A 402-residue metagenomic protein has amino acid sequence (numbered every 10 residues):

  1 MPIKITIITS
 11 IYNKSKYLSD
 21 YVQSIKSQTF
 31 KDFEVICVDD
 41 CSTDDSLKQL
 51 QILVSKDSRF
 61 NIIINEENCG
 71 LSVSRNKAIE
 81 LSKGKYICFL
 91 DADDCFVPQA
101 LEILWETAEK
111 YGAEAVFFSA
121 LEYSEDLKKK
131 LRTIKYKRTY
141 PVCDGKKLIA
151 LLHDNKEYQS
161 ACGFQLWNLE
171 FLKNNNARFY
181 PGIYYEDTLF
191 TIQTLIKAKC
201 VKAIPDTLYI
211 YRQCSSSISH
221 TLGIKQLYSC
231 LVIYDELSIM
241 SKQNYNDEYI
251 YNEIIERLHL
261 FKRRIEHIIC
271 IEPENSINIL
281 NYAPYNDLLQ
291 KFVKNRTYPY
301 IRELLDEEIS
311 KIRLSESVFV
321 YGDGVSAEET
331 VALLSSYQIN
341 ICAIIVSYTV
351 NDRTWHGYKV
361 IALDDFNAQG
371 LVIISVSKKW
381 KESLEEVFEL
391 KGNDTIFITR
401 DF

Functional and structural regions predicted by a protein language model:
P2-I8, K26-C37, D45, D57-N61: Short loop->beta transition adjacent to catalytic acidic/histidine clusters or analogous donor-positioning motifs
N13-S27: Short, well-formed alpha-helical segments that are part of the catalytic scaffolds of diverse glycosyltransferases
D39-K48, E67, D91: A conserved acidic beta->alpha catalytic loop
N65-S82: Glycine-rich, basic loop-to-helix element that forms the pyrophosphate-binding segment of sugar-nucleotide handling
I87: Short aromatic/hydrophobic "clamp" motif used to bind/position activated sugar donors
A92-K202, R212-K225: Donor-binding/catalytic cores of nucleotide-activated saccharide and glycerol-phosphate transferases/polymerases
R212-F319, D323-I339: C-terminal subregions of glycosyltransferases and related glycan-biosynthesis enzymes
Q290-F402: Hydrophobic, well-ordered beta-alpha structural blocks that scaffold small-molecule cofactor pockets
